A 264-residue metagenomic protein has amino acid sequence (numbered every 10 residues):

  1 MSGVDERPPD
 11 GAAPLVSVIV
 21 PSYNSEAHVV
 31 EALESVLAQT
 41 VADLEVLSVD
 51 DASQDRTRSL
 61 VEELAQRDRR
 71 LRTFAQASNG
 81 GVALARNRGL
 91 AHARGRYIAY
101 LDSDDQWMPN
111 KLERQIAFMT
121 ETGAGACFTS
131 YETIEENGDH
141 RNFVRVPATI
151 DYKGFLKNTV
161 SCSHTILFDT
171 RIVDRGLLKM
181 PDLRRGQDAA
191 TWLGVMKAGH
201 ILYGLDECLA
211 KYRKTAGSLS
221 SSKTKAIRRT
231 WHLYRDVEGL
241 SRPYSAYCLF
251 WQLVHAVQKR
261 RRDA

Functional and structural regions predicted by a protein language model:
P14-S17, E45, A190: Cell-envelope/extracellular polymer assembly enzymes that use nucleotide-activated donors
V16-H28, A32, Q39, V49: A conserved hydrophobic helix/loop-capping motif in glycosyltransferases and polysaccharide synthases
A27-V30, D55-E63, Q106, N110: Acidic helix N-cap motif at the loop->helix transition within catalytic regions of sugar-transfer enzymes
S35, D50-L60, S78, D102: A conserved acidic beta->alpha catalytic loop
Q76-A93, R114: Glycine-rich, basic loop-to-helix element that forms the pyrophosphate-binding segment of sugar-nucleotide handling
A91, P147-R229, L233: Conserved nucleotide-sugar donor-binding catalytic segment
I98: Short aromatic/hydrophobic "clamp" motif used to bind/position activated sugar donors
N110-R141: Conserved donor NDP-sugar-binding/catalytic core segment of glycosyltransferases
